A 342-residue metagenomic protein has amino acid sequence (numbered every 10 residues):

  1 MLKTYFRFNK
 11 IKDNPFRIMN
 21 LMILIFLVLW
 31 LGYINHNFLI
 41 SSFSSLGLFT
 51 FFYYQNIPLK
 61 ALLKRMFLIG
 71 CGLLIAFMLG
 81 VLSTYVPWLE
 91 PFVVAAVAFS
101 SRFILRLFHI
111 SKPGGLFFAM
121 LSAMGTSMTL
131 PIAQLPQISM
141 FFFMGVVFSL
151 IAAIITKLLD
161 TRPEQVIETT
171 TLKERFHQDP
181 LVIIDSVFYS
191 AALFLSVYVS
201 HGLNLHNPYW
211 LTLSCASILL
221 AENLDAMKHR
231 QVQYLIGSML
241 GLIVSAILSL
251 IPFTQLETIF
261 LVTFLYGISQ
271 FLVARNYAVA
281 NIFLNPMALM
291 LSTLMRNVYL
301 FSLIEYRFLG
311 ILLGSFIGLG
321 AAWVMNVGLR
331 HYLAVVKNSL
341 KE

Functional and structural regions predicted by a protein language model:
M1-L116, S122-I282, L289-E342: Alpha-helical transmembrane segments and their membrane-interface boundaries that form or gate the permeation pathway
